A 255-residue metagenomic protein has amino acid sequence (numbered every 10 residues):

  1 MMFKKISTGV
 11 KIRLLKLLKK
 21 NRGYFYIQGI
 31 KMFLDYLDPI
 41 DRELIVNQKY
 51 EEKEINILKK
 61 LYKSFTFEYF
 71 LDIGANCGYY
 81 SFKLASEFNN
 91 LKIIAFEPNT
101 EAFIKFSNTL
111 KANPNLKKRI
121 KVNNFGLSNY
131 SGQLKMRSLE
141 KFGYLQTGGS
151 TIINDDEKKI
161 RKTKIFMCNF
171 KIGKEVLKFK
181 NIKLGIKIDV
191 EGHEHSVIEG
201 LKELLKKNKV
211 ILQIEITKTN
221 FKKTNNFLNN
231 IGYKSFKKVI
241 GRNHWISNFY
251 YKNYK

Functional and structural regions predicted by a protein language model:
M1-K255: Phosphate/nucleotide-binding beta-alpha loop and adjacent structural elements of enzyme active sites
